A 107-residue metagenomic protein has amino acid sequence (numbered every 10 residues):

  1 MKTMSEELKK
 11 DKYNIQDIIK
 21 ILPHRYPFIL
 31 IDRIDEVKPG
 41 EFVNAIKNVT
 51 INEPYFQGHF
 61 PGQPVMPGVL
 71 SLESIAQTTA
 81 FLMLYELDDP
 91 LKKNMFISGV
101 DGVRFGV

Functional and structural regions predicted by a protein language model:
K2-K12, T79-V107: Hydrophobic beta-strand-centered segment that forms part of the acyl-chain substrate-binding groove
S5, K12-Y13, P23, E53 (+2 more regions): A generic structural signal for ordered alpha-helices
Y13-R25, L91-K92: Short aromatic-glycine motifs in intrinsically disordered, low-complexity regions
R25-M66, S71: Catalytic strand-loop segment that frames the active site of acyl-thioester-processing enzymes
P27, V43-A45, S74-A80, S98-G99 (+1 more regions): Small-side-chain structural scaffolding
F60-Q77, F81-P90: Helix-adjacent hinge/juxtasegments
